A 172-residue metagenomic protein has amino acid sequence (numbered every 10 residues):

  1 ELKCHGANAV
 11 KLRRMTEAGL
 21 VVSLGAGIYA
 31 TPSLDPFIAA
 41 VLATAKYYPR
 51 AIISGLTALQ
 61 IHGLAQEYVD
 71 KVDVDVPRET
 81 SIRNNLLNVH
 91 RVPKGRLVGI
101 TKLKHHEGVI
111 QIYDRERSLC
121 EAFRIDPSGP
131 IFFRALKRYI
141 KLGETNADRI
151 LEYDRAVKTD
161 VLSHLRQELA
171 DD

Functional and structural regions predicted by a protein language model:
E1-C4, K11, T16, L24 (+1 more regions): Nucleic-acid-binding surface
G19: Glycine-centered, phosphate/nucleic-acid-interacting loop/turn motifs that mediate DNA/RNA or nucleotide
